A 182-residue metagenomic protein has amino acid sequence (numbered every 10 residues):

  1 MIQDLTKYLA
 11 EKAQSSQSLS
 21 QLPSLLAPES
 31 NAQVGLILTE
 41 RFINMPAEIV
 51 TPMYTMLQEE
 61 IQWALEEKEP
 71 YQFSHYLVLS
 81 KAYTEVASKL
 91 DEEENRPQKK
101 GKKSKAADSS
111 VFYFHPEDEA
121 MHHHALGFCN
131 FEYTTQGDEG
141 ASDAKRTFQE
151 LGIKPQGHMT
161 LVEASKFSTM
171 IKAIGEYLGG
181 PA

Functional and structural regions predicted by a protein language model:
M1-A182: Intrinsically disordered, low-complexity, positively biased terminal segments
